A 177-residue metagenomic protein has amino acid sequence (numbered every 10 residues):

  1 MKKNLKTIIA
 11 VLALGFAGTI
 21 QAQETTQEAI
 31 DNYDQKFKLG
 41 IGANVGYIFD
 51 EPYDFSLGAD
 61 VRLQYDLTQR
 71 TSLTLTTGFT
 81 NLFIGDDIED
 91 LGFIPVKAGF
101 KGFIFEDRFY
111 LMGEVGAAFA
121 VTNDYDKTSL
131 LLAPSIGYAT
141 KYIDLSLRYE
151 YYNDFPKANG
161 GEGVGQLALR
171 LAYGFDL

Functional and structural regions predicted by a protein language model:
M1-Q27: Bacterial Sec-dependent N-terminal signal peptides
Q21-D66, Q166-L177: Short glycine/proline- and aromatic-enriched beta-strand/turn motifs that initiate or cap beta-hairpins
T26-N32, T128-L177: Predominantly the C-terminal beta-signal and adjacent terminal strand-loop region of outer-membrane beta-barrel
F37, Q69-L73, D107-L111, T140-L147 (+1 more regions): Repeated loop/turn-to-beta-strand initiation elements of outer-membrane beta-barrel proteins
L39-A43, L75-T77, A98, L111-V115 (+3 more regions): Membrane-embedded beta-strand positions of outer-membrane beta-barrel proteins
G40, G46-F103, I143: Glycine- and aromatic-enriched membrane insertion/assembly motifs of diderm outer-membrane and organelle channel
A43-F49, T77-F83, G102-E106, A117-V121 (+3 more regions): Transmembrane beta-strands of outer-membrane beta-barrel pores
Y47-S56, I84-L91, F119-S129, F155-Q166: Solvent-exposed loop/turn segments connecting transmembrane beta-strands in outer-membrane beta-barrel proteins
